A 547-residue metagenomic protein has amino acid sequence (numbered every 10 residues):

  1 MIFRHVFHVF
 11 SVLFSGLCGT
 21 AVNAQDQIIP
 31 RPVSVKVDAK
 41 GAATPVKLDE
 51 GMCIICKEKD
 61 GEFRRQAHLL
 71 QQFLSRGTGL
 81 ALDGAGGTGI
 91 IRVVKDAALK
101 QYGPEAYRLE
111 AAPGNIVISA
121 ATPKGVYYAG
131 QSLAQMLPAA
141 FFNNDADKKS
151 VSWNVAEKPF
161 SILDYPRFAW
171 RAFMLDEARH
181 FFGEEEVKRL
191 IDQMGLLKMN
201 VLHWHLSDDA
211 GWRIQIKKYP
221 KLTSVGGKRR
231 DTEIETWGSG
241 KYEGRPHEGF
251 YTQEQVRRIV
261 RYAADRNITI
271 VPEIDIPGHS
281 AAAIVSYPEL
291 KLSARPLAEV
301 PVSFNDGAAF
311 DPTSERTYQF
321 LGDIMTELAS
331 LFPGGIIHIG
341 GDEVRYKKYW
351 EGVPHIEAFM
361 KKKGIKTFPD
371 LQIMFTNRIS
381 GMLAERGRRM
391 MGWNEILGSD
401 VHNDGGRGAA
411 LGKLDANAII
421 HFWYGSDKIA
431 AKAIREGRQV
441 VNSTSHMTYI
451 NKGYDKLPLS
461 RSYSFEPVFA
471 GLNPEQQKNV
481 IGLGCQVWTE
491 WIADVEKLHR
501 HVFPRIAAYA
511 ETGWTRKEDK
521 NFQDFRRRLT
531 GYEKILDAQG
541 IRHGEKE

Functional and structural regions predicted by a protein language model:
M1-Q27: Bacterial Sec-dependent N-terminal signal peptides
V22-A169, M390-V401, G405-G406, L414 (+1 more regions): Acidic, contiguous N-terminal accessory segments
E62-F63, F181-G183, D209-Q215, P277-A283 (+7 more regions): Flexible loop/turn segments at secondary-structure boundaries
F73, K100-I336, R378, G484 (+1 more regions): Feature activates predominantly on carbohydrate-active enzymes
T78, D265-R266, R386, E436: Helix C-cap/helix->beta junction micro-motif
A283-E289, A298-P301, N305-N417, W423-K432: Active-site neighborhood of glycoside hydrolase catalytic domains
M390-E547: Flexible, acidic glycine-rich loops studded with aromatic residues
